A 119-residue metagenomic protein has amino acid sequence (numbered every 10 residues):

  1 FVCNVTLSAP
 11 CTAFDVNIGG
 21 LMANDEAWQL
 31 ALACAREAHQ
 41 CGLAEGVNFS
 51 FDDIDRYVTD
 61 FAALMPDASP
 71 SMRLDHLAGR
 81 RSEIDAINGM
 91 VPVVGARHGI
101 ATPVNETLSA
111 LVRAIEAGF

Functional and structural regions predicted by a protein language model:
F1-M22, E26-H39, P66-D67: Active-site-proximal catalytic alpha-helix in oxidoreductases
L30-F119: NAD(P)-dependent Rossmann-like dehydrogenase/reductase catalytic/cofactor-binding core
